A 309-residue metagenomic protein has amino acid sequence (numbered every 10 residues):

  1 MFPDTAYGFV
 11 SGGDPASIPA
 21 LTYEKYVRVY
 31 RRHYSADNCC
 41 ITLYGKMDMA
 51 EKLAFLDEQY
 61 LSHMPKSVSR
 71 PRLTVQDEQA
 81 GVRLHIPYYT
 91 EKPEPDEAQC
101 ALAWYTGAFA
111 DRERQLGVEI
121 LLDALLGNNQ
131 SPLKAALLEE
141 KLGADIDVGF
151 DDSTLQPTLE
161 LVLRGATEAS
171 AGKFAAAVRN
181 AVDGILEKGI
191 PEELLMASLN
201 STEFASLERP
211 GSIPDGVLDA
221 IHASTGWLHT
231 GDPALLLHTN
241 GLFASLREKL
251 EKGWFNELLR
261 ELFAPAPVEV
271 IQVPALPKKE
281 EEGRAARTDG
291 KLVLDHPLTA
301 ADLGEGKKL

Functional and structural regions predicted by a protein language model:
M1-R72, D96-A101, T106-D111, G117 (+2 more regions): Charge-rich, well-structured scaffold segments of protease-associated domains
R70-A80: Short, surface-exposed recognition loops and adjoining beta-strand edges that mediate ligand/DNA contacts, enriched
G81-K92, S206-P210: Short, low-order "capping/linker" segments at domain edges
